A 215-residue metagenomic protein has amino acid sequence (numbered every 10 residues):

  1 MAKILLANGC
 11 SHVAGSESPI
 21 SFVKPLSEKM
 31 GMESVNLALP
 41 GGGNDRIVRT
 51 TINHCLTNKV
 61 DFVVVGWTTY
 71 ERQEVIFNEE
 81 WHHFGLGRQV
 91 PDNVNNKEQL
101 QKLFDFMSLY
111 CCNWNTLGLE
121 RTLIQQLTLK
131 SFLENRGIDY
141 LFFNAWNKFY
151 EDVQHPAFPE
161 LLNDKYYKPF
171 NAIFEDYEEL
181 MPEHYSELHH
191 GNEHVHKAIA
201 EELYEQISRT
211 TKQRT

Functional and structural regions predicted by a protein language model:
M1-R46, T50-N53, T57, N192 (+1 more regions): Serine-esterase "nucleophile elbow" of acetyl-processing enzymes
I52-T215: Alpha-helical cap/lid subdomain in secreted, periplasmic, or secretory-pathway luminal O-acyl-processing enzymes
